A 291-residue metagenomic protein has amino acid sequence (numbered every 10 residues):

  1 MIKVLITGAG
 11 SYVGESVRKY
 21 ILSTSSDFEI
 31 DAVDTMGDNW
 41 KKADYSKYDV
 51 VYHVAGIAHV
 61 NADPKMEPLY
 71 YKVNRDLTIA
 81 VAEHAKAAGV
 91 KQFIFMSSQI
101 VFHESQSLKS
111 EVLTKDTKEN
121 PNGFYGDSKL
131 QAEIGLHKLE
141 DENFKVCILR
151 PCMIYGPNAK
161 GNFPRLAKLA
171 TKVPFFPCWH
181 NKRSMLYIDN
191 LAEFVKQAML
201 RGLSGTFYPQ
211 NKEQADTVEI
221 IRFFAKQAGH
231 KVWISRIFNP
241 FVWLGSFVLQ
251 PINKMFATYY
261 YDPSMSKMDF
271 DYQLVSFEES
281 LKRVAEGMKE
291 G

Functional and structural regions predicted by a protein language model:
V4-L22: N-terminal Rossmann NAD(P)H-binding glycine-rich loop of SDR-like oxidoreductase domains
G37-A87, V101-E104: NAD(P)H-binding glycine-rich loop region in Rossmannoid oxidoreductase-like domains and their noncatalytic homologs
A62-D63, K168-L186, N190, Q197: A conserved pocket-lining segment of Rossmann-fold NAD(P)-dependent short-chain dehydrogenase/reductase
Y71-T78, I94, S128-K129, S184: Short alpha-helix in the Rossmann-fold core of NAD(P)-dependent oxidoreductases
K72, S107-I154, F175: Catalytic helix-loop patch of NAD(P)-dependent Rossmann-fold dehydrogenases
I79-F124: Conserved Rossmann-fold NAD(P)-dependent oxidoreductase catalytic core, especially the SDR/UDP-sugar
C152-A159, C178-I188, N211: Glycine-rich "substrate-gating" loop/helix at the edge of Rossmann-like oxidoreductase active sites
F194-I252, V275-G291: Mid/C-terminal beta-alpha module of Rossmann-like enzyme folds, strongest in SDR-family dehydrogenases/epimerases
